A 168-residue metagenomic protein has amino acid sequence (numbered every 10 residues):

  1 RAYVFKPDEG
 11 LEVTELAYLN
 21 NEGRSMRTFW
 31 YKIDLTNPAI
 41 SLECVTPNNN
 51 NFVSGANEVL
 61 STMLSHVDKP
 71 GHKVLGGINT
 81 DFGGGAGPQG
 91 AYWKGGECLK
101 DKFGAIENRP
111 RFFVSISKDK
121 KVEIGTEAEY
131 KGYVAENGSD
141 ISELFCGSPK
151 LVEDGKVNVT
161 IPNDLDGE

Functional and structural regions predicted by a protein language model:
R1-G132: Zymogen propeptides
R109-G155, T160-P162: A substrate-binding/cap region within the structured catalytic cores of diverse enzymes
L165: An N-cap/entry alpha-helix motif that binds or orients negatively charged groups
